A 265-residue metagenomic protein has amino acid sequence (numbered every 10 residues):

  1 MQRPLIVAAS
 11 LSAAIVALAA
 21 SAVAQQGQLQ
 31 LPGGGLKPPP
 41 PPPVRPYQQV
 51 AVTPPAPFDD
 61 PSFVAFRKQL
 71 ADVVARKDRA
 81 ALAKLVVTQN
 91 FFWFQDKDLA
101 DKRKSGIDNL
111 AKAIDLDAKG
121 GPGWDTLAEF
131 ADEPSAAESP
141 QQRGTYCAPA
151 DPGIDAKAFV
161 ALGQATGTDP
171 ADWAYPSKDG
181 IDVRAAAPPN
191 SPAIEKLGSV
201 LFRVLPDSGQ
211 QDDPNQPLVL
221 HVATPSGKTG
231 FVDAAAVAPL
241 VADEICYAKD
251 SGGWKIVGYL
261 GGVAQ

Functional and structural regions predicted by a protein language model:
M1-S10: Bacterial N-terminal signal peptides that target proteins for export
A17-S21: N-terminal signal peptide c-region/cleavage motif recognized by signal peptidases
L29-D72, K84: Short, low-complexity N-terminal intrinsically disordered segments enriched in polar/charged residues
D78-Q89: Short, well-ordered alpha-helical segments enriched in acidic and aromatic residues
N90-I107: Short, charge-rich amphipathic alpha-helical segments embedded in non-transmembrane helical bundles/solenoids
D117-Y175, H221-Q265: Boundary regions of SH3-family modules and the immediately adjacent low-complexity/disordered segments in eukaryotic
I194-V237: SH3/SH3-like beta-barrel superfamily modules
